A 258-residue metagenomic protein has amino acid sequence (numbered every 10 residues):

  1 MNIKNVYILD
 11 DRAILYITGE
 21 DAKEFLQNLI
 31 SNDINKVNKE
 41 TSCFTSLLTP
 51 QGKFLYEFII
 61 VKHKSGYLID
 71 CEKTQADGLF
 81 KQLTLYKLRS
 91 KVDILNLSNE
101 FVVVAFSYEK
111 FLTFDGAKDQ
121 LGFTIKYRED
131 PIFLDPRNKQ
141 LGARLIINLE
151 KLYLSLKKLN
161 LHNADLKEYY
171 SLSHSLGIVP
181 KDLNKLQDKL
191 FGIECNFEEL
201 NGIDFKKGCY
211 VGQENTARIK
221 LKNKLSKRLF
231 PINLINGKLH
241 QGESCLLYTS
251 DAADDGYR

Functional and structural regions predicted by a protein language model:
M1-E57, V61-S65: Acidic, proline/glycine-enriched N-terminal capping motif
M1-N2, C43-E57, L85-L88, T124-I132 (+2 more regions): Short amphipathic beta-strand starts and helix->beta connectors
N5-Y7, A13-Y16, I59-L176: Acidic, low-complexity central loop/insert segments
D10, Y170-S244: Functionally critical, mid-to-C-terminal surface segments that flank or help form catalytic/ligand
D11-T18, A22-L26, N99-S107, K224-L234: Short glycine-/aliphatic-rich beta-strand segments at the starts of folded cytosolic domains
I30, K73-Q75, L83, L221-N223 (+1 more regions): A short beta-strand motif that forms part of the nucleic acid-binding face of small beta-barrel RNA-binding folds
E40-T41, D115-K126, K238-S244: Glycine-centered loop/turn motifs
Y248-R258: Single conserved hydrophobic/aromatic residue that forms the stacking wall/gate of nucleotide- or nucleobase-binding
